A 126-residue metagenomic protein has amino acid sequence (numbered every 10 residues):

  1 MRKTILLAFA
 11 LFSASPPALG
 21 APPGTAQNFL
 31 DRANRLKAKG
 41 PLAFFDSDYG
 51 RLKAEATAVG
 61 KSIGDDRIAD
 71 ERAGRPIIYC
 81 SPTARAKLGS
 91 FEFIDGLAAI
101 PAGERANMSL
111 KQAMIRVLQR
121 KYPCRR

Functional and structural regions predicted by a protein language model:
M1-T4: Positively charged n-region of N-terminal signal peptides that target proteins for export
L7-A8, P17-A18: Cleavable N-terminal signal peptides
F9-A10, K39: Enrichment for repetitive, rod-forming helical segments
S13-S15: N-terminal signal peptide c-region/cleavage motif recognized by signal peptidases
A21-G96, V117: Short N-proximal segments of mature Sec-exported proteins
A58, S62, A98-S109: Short, highly charge-biased, low-complexity peptide segments
E104-R126: C-terminal partner/receptor-binding element of secreted or periplasmic proteins
